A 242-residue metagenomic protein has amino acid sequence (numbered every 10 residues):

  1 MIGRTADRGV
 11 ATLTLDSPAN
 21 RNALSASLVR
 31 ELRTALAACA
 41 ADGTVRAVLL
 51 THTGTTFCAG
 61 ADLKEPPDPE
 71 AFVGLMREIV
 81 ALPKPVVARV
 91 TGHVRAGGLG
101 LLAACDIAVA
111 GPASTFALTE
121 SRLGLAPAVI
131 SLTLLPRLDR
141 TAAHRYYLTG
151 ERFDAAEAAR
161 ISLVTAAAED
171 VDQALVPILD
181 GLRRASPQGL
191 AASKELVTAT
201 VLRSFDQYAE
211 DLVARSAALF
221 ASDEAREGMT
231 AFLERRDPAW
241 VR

Functional and structural regions predicted by a protein language model:
M1-T53, V176: Conserved CoA-thioester-binding segment of acyl-CoA-metabolizing enzymes
T44, T51-E78, S204: Glycine- (often His-adjacent) and acidic-residue-rich active-site loop that binds/positions the CoA thioester
G54-A59, R95-A96, A117, D211: Short, active-site-adjacent cap segments at secondary-structure transitions
I79-L125, R152-A155: Glycine-rich beta-to-alpha active-site loop
V109-S114, V164-E210, D223, A239-R242: C-terminal long alpha-helix characteristic of the crotonase
S131-T141: Hydrophobic, secondary-structure "cap" segments at the distal end of domains
Y146-Y147, A158, L196, T200 (+1 more regions): Helix-loop "lid/cap" segments that line or gate small-molecule binding pockets
